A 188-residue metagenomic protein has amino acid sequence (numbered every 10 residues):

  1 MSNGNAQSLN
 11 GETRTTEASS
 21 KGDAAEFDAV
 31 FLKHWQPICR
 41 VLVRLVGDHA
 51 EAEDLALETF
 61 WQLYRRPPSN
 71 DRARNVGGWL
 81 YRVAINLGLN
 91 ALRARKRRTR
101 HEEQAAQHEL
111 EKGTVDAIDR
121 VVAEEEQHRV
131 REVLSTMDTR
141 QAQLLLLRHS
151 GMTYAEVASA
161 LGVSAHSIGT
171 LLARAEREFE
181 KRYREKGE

Functional and structural regions predicted by a protein language model:
N5-T13, R98-A123: Internal acidic/polar
E17-R40, A50, Y64: A short, charge-rich alpha-helical start-of-domain segment used by transcription regulators
S20-K21, G47, E58-V76, A94-K96: Sigma70-family region 2
K21, K33, G113-L145, S150-A155 (+1 more regions): Amphipathic alpha-helical segment used for protein-protein interaction
W35, C39, F60, D138 (+2 more regions): C-terminal flanking helix
P68-D71, R82-E103, E111, A123: Arg/Lys-rich amphipathic alpha helix in sigma70-family domain 2
I85, L89, A155-K186: DNA-recognition helix of helix-turn-helix
